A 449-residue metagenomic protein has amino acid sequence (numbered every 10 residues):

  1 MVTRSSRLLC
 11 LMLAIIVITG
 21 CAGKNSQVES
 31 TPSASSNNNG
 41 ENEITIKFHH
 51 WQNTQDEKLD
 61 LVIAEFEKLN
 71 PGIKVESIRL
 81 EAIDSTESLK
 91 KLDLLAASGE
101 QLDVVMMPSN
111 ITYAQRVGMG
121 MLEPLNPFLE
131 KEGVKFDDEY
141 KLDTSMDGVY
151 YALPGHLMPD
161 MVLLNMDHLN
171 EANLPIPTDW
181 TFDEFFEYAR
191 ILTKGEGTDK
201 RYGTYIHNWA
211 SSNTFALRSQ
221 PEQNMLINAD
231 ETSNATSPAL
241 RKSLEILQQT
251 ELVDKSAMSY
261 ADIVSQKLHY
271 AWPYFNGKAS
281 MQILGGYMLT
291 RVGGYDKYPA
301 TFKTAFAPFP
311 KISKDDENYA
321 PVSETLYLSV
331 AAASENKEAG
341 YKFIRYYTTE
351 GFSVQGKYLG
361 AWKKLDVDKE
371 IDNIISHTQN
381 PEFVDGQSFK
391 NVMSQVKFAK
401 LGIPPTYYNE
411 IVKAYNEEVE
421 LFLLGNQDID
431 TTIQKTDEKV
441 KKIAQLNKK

Functional and structural regions predicted by a protein language model:
R7-I15, C21-A114, M119, V134 (+7 more regions): Conserved N-terminal structural module of periplasmic/extracytoplasmic solute-binding proteins
K68, K74-E76, A172, L252-K255 (+1 more regions): Extracytoplasmic/periplasmic substrate-recognition and gating elements
L94, L102-D103, E132-H168, K200-I206 (+2 more regions): A structural signal for short loop-to-beta-strand junctions that line the ligand-binding cleft of periplasmic/secreted
P108-P159, K303-A307: Hinge/lid segment of periplasmic solute-binding proteins
P124-F136, T178, E196, Y202-T204 (+5 more regions): Short, solvent-exposed loop/beta-turn-alpha elements that line the ligand-binding surface or hinge of extracytoplasmic
D147-G155, D160, F186-A239, Y270 (+1 more regions): Extracytoplasmic/periplasmic solute-binding protein
A189, D230-V264, F309: Glycine-centered hinge/linker elements that transmit conformational signals in sensory and ligand-binding systems
Y358-N416, L421, N447: Long, aromatic- and glycine/proline-rich binding clefts that accommodate carbohydrate-like moieties
